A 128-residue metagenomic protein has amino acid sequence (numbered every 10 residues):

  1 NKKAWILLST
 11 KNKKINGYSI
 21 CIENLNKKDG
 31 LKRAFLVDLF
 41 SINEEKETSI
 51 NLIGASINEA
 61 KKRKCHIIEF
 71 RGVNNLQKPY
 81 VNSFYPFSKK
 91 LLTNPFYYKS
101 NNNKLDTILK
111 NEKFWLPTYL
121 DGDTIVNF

Functional and structural regions predicted by a protein language model:
K2-S19: Conserved beta-hairpin
K11-N12, I22-F128: Active-site/acyl-donor-binding loops of N-acyltransferases
